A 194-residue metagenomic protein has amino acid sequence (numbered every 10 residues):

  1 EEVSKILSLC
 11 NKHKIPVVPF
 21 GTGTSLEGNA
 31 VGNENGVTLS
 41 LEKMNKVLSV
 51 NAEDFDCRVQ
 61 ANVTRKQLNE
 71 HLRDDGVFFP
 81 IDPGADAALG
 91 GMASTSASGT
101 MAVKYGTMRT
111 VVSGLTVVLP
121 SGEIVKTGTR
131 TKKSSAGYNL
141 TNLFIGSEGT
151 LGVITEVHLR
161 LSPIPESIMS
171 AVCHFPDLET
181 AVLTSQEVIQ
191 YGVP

Functional and structural regions predicted by a protein language model:
E1-M44, A61, F79: Glycine-rich N-terminal segment of FAD-binding domains in flavoprotein oxidoreductases, spanning the beta-loop-helix
K46-P194: FAD-binding subdomain of flavoenzyme oxidoreductases
